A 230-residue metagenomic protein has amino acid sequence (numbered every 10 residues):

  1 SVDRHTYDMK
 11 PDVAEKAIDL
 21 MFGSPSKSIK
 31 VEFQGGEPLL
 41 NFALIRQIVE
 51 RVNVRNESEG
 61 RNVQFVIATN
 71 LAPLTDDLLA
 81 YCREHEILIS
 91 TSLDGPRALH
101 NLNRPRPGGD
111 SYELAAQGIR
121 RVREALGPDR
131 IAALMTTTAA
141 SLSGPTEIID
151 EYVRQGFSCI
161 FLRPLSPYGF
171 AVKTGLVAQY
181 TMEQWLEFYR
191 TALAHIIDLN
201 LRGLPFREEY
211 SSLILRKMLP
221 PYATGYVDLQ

Functional and structural regions predicted by a protein language model:
D3-T6, P11-Q34, N41-L165: Radical SAM/AdoMet-radical enzyme domain recognition
R104-E113, R120, E124-Q230: Radical SAM enzyme [4Fe-4S]-AdoMet core and its adjacent flexible, acidic and glycine-rich loops/tails across
